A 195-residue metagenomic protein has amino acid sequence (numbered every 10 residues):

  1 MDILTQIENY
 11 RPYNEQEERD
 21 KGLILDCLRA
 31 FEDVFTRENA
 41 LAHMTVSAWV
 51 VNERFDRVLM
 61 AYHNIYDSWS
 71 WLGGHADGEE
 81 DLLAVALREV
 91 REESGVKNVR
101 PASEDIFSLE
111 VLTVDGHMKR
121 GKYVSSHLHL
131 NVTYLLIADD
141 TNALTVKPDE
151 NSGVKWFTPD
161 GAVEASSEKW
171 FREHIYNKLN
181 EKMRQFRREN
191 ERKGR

Functional and structural regions predicted by a protein language model:
N9-S47: Acidic, metal-coordinating catalytic segment for phosphate/diphosphate chemistry, firing primarily on the Nudix
E32, L41, Y66, T141-A143 (+1 more regions): Generic secondary-structure boundary/loop-capping signal
T36-W71: N-terminal strand-loop-strand
S68-G74, W156-F157: A short, polar/proline- and glycine-enriched secondary-structure boundary/capping micro-motif
D77-W170: Unchanged
S167-R195: Charged phosphate-binding loop/patch that engages nucleotide di/tri-phosphates or the phosphate backbone of nucleic
